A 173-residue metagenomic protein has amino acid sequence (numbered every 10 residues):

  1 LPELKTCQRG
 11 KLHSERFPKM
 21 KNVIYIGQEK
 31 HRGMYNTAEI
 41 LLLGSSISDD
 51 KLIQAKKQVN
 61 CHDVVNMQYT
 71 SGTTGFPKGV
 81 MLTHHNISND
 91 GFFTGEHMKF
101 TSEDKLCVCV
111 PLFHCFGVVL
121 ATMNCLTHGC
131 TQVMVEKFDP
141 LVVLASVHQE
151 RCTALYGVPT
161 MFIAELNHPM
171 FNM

Functional and structural regions predicted by a protein language model:
L1-C61, P169: ANL superfamily adenylate-forming
T6-C7, G79-M81, V108, C130-K137: Short beta-strand->loop structural element characteristic of the AMP-binding/adenylate-forming
I24-G27, G44, F116, E136 (+1 more regions): Residues at the C-termini of beta-strands that transition into short coil/loop
A38, H62, Q68, H84-H85 (+3 more regions): Structural detector for helix-capping/boundary residues
K56-Q58, V65-N89: Conserved AMP-binding A3 loop
S71-T74, L112-F116: Active-site segment of SDR-like NAD(P)-dependent oxidoreductases
S88-K105, F113-A154, F162-F171: Conserved AMP-binding/adenylation subdomain of ANL enzymes
